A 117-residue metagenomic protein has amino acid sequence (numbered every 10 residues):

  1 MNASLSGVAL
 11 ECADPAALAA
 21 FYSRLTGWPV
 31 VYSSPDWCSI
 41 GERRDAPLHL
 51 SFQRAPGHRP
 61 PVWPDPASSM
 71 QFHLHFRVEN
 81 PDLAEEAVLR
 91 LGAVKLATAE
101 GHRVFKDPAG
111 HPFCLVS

Functional and structural regions predicted by a protein language model:
M1-N2, S117: Actinobacteria-biased recognition of intrinsically disordered, low-complexity terminal regions
N2-A3, A9-S51, L83-E86, R90-T98 (+1 more regions): Core segments of cupin and vicinal oxygen chelate
S51-Q53, H75: Short, conserved beta-strand segments within well-ordered enzyme catalytic domains that often line or immediately flank
R54, T98, L115-S117: Short beta->alpha transition motifs characteristic of CBS
G57-W63: A short, acidic/glycine-rich surface segment
W63-V88: Mid-chain, well-packed structural core segment of small domains
D107: Short, acidic, Ser/Thr-enriched surface-loop or helix-capping motifs
